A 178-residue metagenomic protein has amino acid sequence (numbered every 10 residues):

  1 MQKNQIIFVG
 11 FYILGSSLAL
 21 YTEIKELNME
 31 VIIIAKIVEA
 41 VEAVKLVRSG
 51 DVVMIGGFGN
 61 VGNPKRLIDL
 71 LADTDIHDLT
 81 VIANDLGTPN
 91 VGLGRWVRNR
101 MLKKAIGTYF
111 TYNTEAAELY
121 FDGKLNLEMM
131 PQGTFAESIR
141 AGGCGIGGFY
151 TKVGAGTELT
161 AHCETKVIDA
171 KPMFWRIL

Functional and structural regions predicted by a protein language model:
K3-I7, I24, N28: Polybasic, lysine-rich low-complexity intrinsically disordered segments
F8-Y12, Y21: Aromatic (phenylalanine/tyrosine) cluster motif
S16-S17: Serine residues within intrinsically disordered or low-complexity segments
E30-L178: Conserved alpha/beta enzyme-core scaffold
